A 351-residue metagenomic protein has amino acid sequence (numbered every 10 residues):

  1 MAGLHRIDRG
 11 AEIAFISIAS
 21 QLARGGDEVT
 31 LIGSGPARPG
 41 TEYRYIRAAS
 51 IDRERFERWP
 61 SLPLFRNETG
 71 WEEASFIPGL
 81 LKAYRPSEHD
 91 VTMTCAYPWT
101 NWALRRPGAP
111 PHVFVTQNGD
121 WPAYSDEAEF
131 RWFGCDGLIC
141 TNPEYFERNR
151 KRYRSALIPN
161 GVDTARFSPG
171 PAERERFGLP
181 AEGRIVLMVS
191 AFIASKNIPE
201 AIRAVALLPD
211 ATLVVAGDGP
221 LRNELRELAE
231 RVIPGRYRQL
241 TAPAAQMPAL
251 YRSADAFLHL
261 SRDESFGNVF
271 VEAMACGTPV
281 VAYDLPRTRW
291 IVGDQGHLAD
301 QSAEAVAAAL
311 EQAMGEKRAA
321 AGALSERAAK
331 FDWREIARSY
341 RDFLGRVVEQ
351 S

Functional and structural regions predicted by a protein language model:
G10, R318-V347: A charged, aromatic-enriched C-terminal amphipathic alpha-helix characteristic of glycosyltransferases across folds
E144, G161: Carbohydrate-associated surface elements
L179-K196, I202-V205, V214: Conserved donor-binding/catalytic core segment of Leloir-type glycosyltransferases
R226-A242: Nucleotide-activated donor-binding/catalytic signature segment of Leloir-type glycosyltransferases, i.e., the conserved
P243, R262: Aromatic "clamp/platform" in nucleotide-sugar-dependent glycosyltransferases that forms part of the donor/acceptor
A249-A254: Short alpha-helical donor nucleotide-sugar binding micro-motif in glycosyltransferases
P279-A282: Short hydrophobic beta-strand element within catalytic cores of glycosyltransferases and related nucleotide-activated
D294-E304, E311-K317: Conserved acidic donor-binding segment of nucleotide-sugar-dependent glycosyltransferases
